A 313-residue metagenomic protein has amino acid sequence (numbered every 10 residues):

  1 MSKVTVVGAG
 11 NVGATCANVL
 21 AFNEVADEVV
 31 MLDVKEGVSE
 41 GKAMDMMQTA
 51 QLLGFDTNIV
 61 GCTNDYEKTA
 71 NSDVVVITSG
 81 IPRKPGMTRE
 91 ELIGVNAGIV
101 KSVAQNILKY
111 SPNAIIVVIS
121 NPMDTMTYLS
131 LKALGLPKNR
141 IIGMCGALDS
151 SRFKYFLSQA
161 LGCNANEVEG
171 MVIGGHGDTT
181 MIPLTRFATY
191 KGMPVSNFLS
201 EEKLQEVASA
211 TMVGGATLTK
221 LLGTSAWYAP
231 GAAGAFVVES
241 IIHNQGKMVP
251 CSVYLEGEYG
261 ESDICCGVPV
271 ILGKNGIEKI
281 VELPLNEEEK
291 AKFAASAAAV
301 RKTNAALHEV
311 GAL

Functional and structural regions predicted by a protein language model:
M1-V4: Extreme N-terminal starter segment of soluble prokaryotic enzymes
A9-G10: Glycine-rich Rossmann-fold phosphate-binding loop(s) that bind the pyrophosphate of adenine dinucleotide cofactors
G13-A14: N-terminal Rossmann-fold NAD(P) dinucleotide-binding loop
L32-S72, R301-V310: Conserved N-terminal Rossmann-fold NAD(P) cofactor-binding segment
L52-A114: Rossmann-like NAD(P)-binding element
T88-K154: Rossmann-like NAD(P)(H) cofactor-binding subdomain of soluble oxidoreductases
L134-R140, D149-L313: C-terminal substrate-binding/catalytic lobe of Rossmann-fold NAD(P)-dependent dehydrogenases
